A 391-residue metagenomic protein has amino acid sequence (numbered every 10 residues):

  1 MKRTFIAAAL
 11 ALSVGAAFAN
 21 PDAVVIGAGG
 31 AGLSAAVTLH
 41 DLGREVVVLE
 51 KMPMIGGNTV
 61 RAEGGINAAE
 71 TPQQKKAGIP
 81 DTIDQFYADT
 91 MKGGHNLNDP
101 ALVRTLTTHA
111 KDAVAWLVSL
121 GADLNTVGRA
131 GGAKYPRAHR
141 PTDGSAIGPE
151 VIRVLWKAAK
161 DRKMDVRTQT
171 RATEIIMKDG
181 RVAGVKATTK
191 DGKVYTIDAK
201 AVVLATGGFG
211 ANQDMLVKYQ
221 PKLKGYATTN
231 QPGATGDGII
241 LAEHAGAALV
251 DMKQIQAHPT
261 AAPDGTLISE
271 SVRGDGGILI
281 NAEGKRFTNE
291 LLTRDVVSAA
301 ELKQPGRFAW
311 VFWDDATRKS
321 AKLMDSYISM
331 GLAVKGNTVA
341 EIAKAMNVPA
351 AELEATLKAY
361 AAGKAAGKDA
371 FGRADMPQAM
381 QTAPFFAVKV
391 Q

Functional and structural regions predicted by a protein language model:
M1-A19: Gram-negative bacterial Sec-dependent N-terminal signal peptides
A19-A31, V47: Beta1/beta-strand and adjacent pyrophosphate-binding region of the FAD-binding site in flavoprotein oxidoreductases
L39: Aromatic pocket-lining residues of Rossmann-like dinucleotide-binding sites
E45, K51-D165, Q169-E174, L279-L292 (+1 more regions): Conserved N-terminal/central alpha/beta ligand/cofactor-binding core
D143-K200, I239-A245: Helical element adjacent to the flavin cofactor pocket in flavoenzyme catalytic cores
E174, E352-Q391: A glycine-rich dinucleotide-binding beta-alpha-beta segment and adjacent secondary-structure elements that constitute
K190-K193, I197-A262, T266: Glycine-rich loop(s) and the adjacent beta-strand/alpha-helix scaffold that form part
I239-L241, A245-E352: An anion/pyrophosphate-binding glycine-rich loop and adjacent beta-alpha core in soluble alpha-beta enzymes
